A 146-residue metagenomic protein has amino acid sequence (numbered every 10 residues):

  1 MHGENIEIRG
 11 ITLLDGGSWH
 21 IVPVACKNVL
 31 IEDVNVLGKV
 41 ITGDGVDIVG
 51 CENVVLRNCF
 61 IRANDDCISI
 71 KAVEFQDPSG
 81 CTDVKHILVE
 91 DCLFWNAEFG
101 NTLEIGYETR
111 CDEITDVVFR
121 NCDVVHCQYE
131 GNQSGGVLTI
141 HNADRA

Functional and structural regions predicted by a protein language model:
M1-A146: Extracellular/periplasmic carbohydrate-active domains that bind, remodel, or depolymerize complex polysaccharides
